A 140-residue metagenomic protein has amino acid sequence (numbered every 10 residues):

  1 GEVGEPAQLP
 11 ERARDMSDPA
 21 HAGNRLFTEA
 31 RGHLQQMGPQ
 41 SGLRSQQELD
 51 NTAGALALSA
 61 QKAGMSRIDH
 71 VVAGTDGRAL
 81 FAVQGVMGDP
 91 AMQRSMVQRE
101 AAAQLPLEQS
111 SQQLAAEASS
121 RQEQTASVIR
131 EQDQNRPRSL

Functional and structural regions predicted by a protein language model:
G1-L140: Gram-negative host-targeted secretion-system effectors, predominantly Type III and Type IV, recognized via long
